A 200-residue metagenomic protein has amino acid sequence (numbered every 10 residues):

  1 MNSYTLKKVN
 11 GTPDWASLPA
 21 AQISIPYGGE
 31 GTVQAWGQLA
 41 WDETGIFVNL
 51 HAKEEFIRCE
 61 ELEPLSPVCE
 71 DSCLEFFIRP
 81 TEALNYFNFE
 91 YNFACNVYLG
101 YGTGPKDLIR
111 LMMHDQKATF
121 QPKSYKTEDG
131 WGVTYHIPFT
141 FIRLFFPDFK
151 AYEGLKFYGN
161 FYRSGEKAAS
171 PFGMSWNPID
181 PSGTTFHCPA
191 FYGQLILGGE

Functional and structural regions predicted by a protein language model:
M1-E200: Structural preference for beta-rich elements and adjacent junctions enriched in aromatics
